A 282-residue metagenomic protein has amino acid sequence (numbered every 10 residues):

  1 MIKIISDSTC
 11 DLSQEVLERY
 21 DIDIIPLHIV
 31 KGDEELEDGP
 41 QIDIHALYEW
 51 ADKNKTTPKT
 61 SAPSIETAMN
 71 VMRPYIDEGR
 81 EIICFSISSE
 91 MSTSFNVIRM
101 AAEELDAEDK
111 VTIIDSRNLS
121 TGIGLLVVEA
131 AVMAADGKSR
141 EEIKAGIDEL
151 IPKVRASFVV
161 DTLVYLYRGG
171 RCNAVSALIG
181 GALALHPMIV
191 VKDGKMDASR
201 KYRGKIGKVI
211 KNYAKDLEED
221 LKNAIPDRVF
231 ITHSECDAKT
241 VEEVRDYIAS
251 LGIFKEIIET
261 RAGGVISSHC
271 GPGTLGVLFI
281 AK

Functional and structural regions predicted by a protein language model:
K3, T9-D23, H28, E34 (+4 more regions): Mixed-charge interfacial surface used for oligomerization/domain docking and macromolecular partner engagement
E35-E104: Class I S-adenosyl-L-methionine
R80-C84, K110-D115: Short, flexible active-site-proximal loops enriched in glycine and acidic residues
